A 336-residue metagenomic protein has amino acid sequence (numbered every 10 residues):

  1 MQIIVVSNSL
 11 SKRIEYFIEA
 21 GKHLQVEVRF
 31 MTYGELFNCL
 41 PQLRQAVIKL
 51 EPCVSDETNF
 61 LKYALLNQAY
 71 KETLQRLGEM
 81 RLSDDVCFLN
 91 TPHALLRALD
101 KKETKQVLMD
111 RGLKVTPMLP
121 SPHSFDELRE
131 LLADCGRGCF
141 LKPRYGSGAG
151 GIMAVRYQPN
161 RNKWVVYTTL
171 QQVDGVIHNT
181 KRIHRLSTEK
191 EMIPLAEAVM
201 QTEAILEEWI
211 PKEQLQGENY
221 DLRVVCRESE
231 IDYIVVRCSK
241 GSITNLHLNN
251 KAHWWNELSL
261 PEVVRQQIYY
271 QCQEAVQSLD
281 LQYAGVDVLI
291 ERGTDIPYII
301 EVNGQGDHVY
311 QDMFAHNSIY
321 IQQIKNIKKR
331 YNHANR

Functional and structural regions predicted by a protein language model:
M1-I4: Extreme N-terminal starter segment of soluble prokaryotic enzymes
N8-L131: Conserved N-proximal alpha/beta basic substrate-recognition cap immediately N-terminal to, or forming the N-lobe
R13, R97, G148-G151, V309: Short catalytic/ligand-binding loop motif for oxyanion handling, primarily in non-cytosolic enzymes, centered on
Q42-R44, E218-N219, R292-Y298: A short, glycine/Asx- and small/polar-enriched loop/turn that sits immediately N-terminal to a beta-strand
G112-L113, C135-R137, Q277-Y283: Short secondary-structure junctions
C135-N245: Phosphate-binding site of ATP-dependent enzymes
R223, D287-L289: Short, surface-exposed charged micro-motifs
L246-Y283, I290-R336: C-terminal active-site "lid" helix and adjoining low-complexity regulatory extension at the edge of ATP-using catalytic
